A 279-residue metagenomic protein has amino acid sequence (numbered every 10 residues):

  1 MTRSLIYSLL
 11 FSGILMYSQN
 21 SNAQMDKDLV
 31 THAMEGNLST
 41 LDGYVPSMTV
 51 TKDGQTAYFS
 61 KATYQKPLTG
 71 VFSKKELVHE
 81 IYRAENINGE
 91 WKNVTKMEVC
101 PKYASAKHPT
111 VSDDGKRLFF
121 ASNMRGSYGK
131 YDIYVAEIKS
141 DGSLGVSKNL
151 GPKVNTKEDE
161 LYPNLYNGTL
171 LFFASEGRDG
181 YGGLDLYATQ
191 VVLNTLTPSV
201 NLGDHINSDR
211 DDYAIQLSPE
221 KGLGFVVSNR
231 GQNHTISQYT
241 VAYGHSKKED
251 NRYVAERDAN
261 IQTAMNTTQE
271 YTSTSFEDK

Functional and structural regions predicted by a protein language model:
M1-M25: Bacterial Sec-dependent N-terminal signal peptides
N22-K279: Short, conserved micro-motifs composed of acidic
